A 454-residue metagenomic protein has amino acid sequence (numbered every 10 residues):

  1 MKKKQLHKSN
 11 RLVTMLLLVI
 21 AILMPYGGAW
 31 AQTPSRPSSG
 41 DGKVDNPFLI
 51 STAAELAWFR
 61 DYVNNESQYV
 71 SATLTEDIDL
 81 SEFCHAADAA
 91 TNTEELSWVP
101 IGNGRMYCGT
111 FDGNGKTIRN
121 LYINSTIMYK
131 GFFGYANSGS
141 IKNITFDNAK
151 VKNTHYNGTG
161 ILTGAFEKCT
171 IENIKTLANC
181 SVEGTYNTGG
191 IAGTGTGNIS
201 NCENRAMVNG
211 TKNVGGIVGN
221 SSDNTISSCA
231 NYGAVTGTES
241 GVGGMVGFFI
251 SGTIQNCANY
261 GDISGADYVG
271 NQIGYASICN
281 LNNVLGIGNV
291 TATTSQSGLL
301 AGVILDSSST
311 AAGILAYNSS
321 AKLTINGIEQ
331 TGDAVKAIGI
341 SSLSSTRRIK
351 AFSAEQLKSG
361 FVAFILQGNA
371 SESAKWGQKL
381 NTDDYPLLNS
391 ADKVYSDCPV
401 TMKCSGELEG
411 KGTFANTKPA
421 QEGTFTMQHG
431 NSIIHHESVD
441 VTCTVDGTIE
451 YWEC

Functional and structural regions predicted by a protein language model:
M1-K3, I22, G28, F352 (+2 more regions): A composition/secondary-structure signal for short, hydrophobic, low-basic-content segments with alpha-helix propensity
K2-L16: Bacterial N-terminal signal peptides that target proteins for export
Q5-H7, H85, H155, H429 (+1 more regions): Histidine (H) residue identity feature
K8, P34, D440: Residue-level detector of functional hotspots within protein domains
V13, S38-D41, H436: Generic, low-specificity signal for short hydrophobic/alpha-helical stretches with a mild N-terminal bias, encompassing
T14-P25: Bacterial N-terminal signal peptides
W30-S405: Surface-exposed repetitive/solenoidal architectures
C398-C454: Extracellular modular ligand-binding repeats in secreted and cell-surface proteins
